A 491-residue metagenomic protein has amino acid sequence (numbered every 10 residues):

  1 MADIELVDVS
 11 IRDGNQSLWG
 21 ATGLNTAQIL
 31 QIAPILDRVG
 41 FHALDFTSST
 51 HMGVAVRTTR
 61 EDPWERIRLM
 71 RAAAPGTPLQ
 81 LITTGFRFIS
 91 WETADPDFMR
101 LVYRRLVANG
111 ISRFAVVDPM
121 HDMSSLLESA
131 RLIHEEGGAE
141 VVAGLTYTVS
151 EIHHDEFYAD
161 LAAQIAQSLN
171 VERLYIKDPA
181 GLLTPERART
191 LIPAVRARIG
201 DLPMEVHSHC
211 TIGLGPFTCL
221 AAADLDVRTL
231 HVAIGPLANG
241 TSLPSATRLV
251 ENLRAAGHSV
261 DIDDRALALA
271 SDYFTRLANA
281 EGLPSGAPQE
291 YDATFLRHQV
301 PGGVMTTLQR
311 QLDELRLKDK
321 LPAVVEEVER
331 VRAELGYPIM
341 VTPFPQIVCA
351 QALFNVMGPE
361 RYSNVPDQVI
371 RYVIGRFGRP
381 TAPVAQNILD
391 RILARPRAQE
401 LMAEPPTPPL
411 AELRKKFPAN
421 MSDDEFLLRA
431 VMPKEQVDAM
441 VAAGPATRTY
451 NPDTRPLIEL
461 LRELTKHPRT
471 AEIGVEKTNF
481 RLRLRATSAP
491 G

Functional and structural regions predicted by a protein language model:
M1-T22, A74-W91, G138-V149, A194-P203: N-terminal small/glycine-rich loop or linker at the start of catalytic domains across soluble metabolic enzymes
D3-F46, V54-A55: Conserved N-terminal beta1-alpha1 strand-loop-helix module at the mouth
L6, G14, L36, V116 (+4 more regions): Conserved, mostly hydrophobic/aromatic
P34, A43, T47-A163, V171-L174 (+1 more regions): Active-site beta->alpha loop and helix N-cap motifs at the rims of alpha/beta catalytic domains
D37-R38, A43-A55, P288-F295, Q299 (+1 more regions): Terminal or standalone catalytic/regulatory effector modules within metabolic enzymes and repeat proteins
G40, G110-S112, G137-A139, Q167-E172 (+2 more regions): Glycine-enriched alpha-helix->loop->beta-strand junction motifs that scaffold or abut catalytic
F98, H153-I165, I212-V227: Catalytic cores of alpha/beta
P179-S363: Catalytic alpha/beta core domains of metabolic enzymes, predominantly
